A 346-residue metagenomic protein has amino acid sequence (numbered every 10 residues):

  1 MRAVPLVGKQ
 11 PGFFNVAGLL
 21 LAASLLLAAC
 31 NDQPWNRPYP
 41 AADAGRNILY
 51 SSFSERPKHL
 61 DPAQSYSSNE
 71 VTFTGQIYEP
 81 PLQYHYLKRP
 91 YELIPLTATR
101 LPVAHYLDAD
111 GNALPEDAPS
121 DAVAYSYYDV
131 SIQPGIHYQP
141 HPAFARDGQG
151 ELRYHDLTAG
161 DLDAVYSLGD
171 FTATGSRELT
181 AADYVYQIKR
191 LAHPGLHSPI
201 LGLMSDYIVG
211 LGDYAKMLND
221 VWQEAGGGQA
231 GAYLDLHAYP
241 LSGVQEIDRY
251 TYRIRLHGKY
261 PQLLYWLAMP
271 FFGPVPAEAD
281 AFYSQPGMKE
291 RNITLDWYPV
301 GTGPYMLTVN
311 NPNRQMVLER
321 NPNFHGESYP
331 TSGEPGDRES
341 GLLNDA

Functional and structural regions predicted by a protein language model:
M1-G12: N-terminal secretory signal peptides that target proteins for export/translocation
L27-A29: C-terminal motif of bacterial Sec signal peptides marking the signal peptidase cleavage site
N31-P34: Bacterial signal peptide processing site
R37-P40, S68, A118, P142 (+3 more regions): Second-shell loop/turn segments in exported
G45-E55, T99, S126-S131, Y184 (+4 more regions): Short, well-ordered beta-strand elements
S52-S120, V300: N-terminal lobe/hinge region of extracytoplasmic solute-binding protein
H85-K88, V209-T251, R255-A346: Gly/Pro-rich hinge or "lid" segments in bacterial periplasmic/extracellular proteins
R100-Y207, R253: Aromatic- and charge-enriched surface segment that lines or borders ligand/interaction sites
